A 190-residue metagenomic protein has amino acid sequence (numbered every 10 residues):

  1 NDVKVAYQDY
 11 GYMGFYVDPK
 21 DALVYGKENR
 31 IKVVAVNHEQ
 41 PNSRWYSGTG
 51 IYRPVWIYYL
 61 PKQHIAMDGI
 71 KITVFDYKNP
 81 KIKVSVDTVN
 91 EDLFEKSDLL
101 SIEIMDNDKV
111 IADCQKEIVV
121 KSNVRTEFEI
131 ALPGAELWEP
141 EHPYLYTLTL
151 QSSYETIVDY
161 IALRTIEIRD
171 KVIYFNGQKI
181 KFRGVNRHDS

Functional and structural regions predicted by a protein language model:
N1-S190: Secreted/periplasmic carbohydrate-active enzymes, especially glycoside hydrolases
